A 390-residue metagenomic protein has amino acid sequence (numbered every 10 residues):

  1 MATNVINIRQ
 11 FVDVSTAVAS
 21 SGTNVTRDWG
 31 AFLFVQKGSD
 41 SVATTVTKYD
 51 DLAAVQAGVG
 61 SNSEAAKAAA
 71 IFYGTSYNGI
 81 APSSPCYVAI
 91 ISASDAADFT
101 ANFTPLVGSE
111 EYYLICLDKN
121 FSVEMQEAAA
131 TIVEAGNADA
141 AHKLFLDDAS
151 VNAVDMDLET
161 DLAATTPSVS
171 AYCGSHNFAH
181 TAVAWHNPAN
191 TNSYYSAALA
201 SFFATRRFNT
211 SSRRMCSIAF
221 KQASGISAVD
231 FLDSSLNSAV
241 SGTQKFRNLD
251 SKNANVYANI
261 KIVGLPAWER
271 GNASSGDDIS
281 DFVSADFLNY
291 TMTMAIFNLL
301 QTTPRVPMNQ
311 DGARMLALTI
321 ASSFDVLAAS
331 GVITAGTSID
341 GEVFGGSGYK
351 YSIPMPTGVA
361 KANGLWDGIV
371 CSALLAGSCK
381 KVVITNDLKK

Functional and structural regions predicted by a protein language model:
M1-K390: Surface-exposed assembly/interface segments
